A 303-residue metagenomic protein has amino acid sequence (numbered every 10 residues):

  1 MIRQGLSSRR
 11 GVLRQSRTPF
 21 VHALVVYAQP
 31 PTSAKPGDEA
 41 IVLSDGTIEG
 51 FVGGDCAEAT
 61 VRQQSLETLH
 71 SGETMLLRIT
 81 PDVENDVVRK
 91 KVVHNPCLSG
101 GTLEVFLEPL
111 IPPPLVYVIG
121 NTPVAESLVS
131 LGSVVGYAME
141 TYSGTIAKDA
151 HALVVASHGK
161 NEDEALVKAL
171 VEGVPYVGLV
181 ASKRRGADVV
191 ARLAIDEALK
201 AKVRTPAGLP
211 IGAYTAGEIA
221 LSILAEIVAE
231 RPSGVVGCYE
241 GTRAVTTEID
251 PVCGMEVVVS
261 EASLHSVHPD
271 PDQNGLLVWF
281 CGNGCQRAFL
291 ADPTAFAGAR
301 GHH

Functional and structural regions predicted by a protein language model:
M1-A152, E164, Y176, K183 (+4 more regions): Segments forming oxygen-rich coordination pockets for charged ligands
N161-V174: Rossmann-fold NAD(P) dinucleotide-binding segment
V180-G186, A191-V245: Adenosine-phosphate binding glycine-rich loop
E248-P251, L276: Cys/His-enriched microdomains
D250-C253, S266: Short cysteine-rich clusters marking metal-coordination/redox-active sites
C253, N274, C285: Short Cys/His-rich metal-coordination motifs, predominantly Zn2+-binding knuckles/fingers
E256, N283-G284, A288: Cys/His-rich metal-chelating microdomains
S260-S263, P293: Short Cys/His-rich "knuckle" micro-motifs
